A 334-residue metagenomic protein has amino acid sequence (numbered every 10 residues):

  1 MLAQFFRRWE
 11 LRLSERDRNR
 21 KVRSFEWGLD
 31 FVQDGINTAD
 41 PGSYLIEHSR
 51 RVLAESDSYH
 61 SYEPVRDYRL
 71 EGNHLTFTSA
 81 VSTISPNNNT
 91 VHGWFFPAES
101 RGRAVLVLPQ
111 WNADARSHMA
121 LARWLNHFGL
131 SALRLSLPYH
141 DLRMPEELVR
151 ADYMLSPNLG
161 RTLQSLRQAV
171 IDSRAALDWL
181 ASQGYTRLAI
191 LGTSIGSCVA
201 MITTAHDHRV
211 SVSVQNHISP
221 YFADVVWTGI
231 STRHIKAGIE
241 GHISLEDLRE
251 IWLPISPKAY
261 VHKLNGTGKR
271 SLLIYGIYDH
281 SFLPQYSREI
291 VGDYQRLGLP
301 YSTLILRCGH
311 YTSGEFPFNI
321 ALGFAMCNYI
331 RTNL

Functional and structural regions predicted by a protein language model:
M1-T76: N-terminal targeting or regulatory segments adjacent to alpha/beta-hydrolase or S9 domains
P86-P97: A short loop-to-beta-strand scaffold at the N-terminal edge of the catalytic core in hydrolase folds
H92, G102-Q110: Short beta-strand element of the alpha/beta-hydrolase
V107-R167: Cap/lid segment of the alpha/beta-hydrolase catalytic domain
A181-S194: Alpha/beta-hydrolase fold nucleophile elbow
M201-L248: Hydrolase active-site cap/lid region
T228-Y286: The feature captures the conserved acid-bearing segment of alpha/beta-hydrolase catalytic domains
R288-L334: C-terminal catalytic histidine-bearing segment of alpha/beta-hydrolase fold enzymes
